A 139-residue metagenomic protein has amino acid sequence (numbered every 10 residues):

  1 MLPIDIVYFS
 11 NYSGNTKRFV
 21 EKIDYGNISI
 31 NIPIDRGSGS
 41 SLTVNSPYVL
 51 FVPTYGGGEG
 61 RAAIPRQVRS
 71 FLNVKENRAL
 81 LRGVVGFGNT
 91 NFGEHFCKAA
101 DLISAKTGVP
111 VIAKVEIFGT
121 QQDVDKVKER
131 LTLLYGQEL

Functional and structural regions predicted by a protein language model:
M1-P65: N-terminal beta1-alpha1-beta2 submodule of the flavodoxin-like/Rossmannoid cofactor-binding fold
V44-L139: FMN-binding flavodoxin-like domain, especially the glycine-rich phosphate-binding loop
